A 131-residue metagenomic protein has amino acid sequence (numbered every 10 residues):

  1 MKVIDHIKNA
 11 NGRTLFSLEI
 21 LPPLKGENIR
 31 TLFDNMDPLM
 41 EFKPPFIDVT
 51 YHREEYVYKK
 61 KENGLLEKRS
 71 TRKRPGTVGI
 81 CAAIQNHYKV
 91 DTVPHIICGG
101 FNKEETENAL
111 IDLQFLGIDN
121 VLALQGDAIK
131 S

Functional and structural regions predicted by a protein language model:
M1-L18: N-terminal amphipathic alpha-helix/helix-capping segment at the start of soluble metabolic enzymes
I4, T14, L65-D91: Flavin-dependent oxidoreductase catalytic cores
I7-N11, M36-K43, G79-K89, L110-I118: Acidic (Asp/Glu)-rich catalytic clusters
T14-P22, P45-V49, T92-I96, V121-A123: Hydrophobic faces of well-ordered beta-strands that scaffold small-molecule active sites in alpha/beta enzyme cores
L21, N35, H52-E54: N-terminal, Lys/Arg-enriched amphipathic/low-complexity engagement segments that precede the first folded domain
E27-F33, C98-F115: Glycine-rich anion/phosphate-binding loops
F42-T77, I129-S131: Glycine-rich, proline-tolerant flexible connector loops at the mouths of alpha/beta enzymes
N120-S131: Conserved anion-binding
